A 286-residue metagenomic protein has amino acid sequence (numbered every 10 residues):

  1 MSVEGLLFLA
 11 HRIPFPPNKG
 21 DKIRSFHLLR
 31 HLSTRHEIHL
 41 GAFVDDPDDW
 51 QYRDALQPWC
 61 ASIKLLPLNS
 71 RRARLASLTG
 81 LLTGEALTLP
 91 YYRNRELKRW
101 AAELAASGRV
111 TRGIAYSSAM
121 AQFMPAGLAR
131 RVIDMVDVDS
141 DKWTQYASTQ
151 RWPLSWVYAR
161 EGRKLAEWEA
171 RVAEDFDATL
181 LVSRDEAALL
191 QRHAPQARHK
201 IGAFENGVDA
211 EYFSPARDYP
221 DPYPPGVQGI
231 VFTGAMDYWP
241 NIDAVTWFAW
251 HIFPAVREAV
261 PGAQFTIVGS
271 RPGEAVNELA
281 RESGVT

Functional and structural regions predicted by a protein language model:
M1-L65, A106-G108: N-terminal subdomain of nucleotide-sugar transferases
H11, S70-Y91, R131-A170, A188 (+3 more regions): Acceptor-binding helix/loop patch of EC 2.4 sugar-transfer enzymes, predominantly nucleotide-sugar-dependent
A42-R109: A conserved catalytic-core segment of Leloir-type glycosyltransferases
W50-Y52, Q122-M124, A166-K200: A short, active-site helix/loop in glycosyltransferases that binds the activated sugar's phosphate group
A101-A121, R130-V132: Short N-terminal targeting/anchoring amphipathic segment
A115-S117, L181-S183, N206, V268: Replace "coordinates the UDP/GDP/TDP-sugar" with "coordinates nucleotide-activated sugar donors
E174, L189-R192, R198-T286: Conserved catalytic-core segment of nucleotide-activated headgroup transferases in glycan assembly
